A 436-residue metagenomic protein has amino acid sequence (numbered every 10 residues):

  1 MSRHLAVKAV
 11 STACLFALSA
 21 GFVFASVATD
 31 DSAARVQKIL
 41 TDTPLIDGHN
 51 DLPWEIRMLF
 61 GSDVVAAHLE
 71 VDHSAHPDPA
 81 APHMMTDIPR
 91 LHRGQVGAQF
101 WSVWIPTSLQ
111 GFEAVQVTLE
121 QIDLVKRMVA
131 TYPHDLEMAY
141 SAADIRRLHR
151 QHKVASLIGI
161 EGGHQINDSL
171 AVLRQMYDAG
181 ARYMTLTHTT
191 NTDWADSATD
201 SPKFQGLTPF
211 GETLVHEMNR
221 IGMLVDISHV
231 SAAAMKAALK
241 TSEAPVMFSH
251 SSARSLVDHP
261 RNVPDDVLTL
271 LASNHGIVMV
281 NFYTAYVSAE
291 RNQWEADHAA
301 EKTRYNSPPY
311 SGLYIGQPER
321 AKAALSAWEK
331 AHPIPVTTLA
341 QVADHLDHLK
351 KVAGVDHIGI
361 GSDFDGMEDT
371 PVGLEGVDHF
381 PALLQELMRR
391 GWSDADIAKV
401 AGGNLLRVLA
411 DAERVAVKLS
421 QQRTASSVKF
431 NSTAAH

Functional and structural regions predicted by a protein language model:
M1-A13: Bacterial N-terminal signal peptides that target proteins for export
V10-F22: Bacterial N-terminal signal peptides
F24-Q205, D258-H436: N-terminal hydrophobic targeting/anchoring segments and the immediately downstream early-domain regions of hydrolases
L45-L52, V230, F248-S252: Histidine-centered catalytic micro-motifs
S169-L173, A234-A244: Distinct, well-ordered alpha-helical segments
F204-N219, A238-F248, L383: Alpha-helix-loop-beta-strand connector modules within alpha/beta enzyme cores
T213-I227, A233-A237, D265-S273, H348: Substrate-binding cleft of carbohydrate-active enzyme catalytic domains
A232-A233, A253-S255, T284-V287: Short, catalytically relevant binding-site loops at active-site mouths
